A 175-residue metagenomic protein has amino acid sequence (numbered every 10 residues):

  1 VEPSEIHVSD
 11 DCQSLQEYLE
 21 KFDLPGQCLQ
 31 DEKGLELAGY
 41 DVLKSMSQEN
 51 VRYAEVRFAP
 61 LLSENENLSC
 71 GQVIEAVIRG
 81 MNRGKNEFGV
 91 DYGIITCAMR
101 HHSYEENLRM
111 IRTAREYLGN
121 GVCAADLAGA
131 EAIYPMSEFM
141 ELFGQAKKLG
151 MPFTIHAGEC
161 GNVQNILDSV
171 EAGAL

Functional and structural regions predicted by a protein language model:
V1-M151, C160-N165: Metal-cofactor-binding active-site regions of metalloenzymes
P152, N165-L175: His/Asp/Glu-enriched, well-ordered alpha-helical/loop segment that forms or immediately abuts the divalent-metal
H156: Active-site glycine-centered loops adjacent to acidic/histidine catalytic or metal-binding residues that shape
